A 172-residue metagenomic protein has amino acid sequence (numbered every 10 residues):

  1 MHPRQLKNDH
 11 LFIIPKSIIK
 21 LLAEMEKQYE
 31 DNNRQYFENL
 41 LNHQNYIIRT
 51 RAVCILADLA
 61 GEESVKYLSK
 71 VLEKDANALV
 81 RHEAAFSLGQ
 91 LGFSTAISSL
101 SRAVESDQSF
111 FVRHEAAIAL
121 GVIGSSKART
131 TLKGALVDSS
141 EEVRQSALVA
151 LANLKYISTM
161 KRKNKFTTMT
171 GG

Functional and structural regions predicted by a protein language model:
M1-D9, K27-N42, G61-K74, F93-S106 (+2 more regions): Amphipathic alpha-helical scaffolding segments comprising HEAT/armadillo-like alpha-solenoid repeats
F12-P15, Y46-I47, E62, N77-L79 (+4 more regions): Alpha-helix N-cap/helix-start positions at coil->helix boundaries
I18-L21, A52, A84, A116 (+1 more regions): Conserved hydrophobic register position within alpha-solenoid helical repeats
I19-K27, Y36-N42, Y46-L59: Alpha-helical segment of the N-proximal tetratricopeptide repeat
E24-K27, I55, S87, A119 (+1 more regions): Core register positions within helices of long alpha-helical scaffolds
Y46, R51-I55, E63-K70, K74-Q90: Acidic (E/D-rich), amphipathic helical modules within compact regulatory domains
S106-V112, A117, V122: Short, solvent-exposed interaction modules
V143-Q145, V149: Solenoidal tandem-repeat scaffolds enriched in leucines and small polar residues
